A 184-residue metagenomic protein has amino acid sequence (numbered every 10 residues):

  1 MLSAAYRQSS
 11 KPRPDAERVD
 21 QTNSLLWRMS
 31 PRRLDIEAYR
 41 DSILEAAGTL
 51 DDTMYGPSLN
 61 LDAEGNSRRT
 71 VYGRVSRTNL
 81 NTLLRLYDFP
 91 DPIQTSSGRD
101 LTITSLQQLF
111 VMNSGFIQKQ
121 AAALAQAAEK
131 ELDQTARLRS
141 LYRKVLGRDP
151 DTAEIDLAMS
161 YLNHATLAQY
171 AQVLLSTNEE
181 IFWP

Functional and structural regions predicted by a protein language model:
A4-V145, D149, S176-P184: An acidic, gly/pro-interrupted, aromatic-rich
D149-L162: Helix-loop-helix junctions that connect adjacent transmembrane helices in secondary transporters/permeases, recognized
Y170: Globin-like tetrapyrrole-binding proteins
